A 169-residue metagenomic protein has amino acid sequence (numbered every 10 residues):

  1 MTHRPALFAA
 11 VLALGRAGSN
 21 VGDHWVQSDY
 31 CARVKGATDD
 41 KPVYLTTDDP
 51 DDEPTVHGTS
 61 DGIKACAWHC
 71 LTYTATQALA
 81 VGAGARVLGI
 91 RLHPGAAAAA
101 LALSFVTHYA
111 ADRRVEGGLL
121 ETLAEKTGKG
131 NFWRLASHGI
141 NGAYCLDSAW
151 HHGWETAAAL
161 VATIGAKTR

Functional and structural regions predicted by a protein language model:
M1-R169: Hydrophobic alpha-helical transmembrane segments
